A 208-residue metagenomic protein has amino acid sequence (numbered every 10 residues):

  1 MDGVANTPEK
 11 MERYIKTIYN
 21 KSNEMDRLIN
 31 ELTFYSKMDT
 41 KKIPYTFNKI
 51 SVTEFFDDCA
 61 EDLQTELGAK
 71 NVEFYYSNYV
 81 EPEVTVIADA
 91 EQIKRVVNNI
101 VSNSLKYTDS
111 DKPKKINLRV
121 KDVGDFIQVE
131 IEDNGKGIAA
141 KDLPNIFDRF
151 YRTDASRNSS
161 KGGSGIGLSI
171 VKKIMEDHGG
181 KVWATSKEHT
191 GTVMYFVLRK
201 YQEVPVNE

Functional and structural regions predicted by a protein language model:
N20-M25: Short alpha-helical segment of the dimerization/phosphotransfer core of two-component systems
T40-Y45, E83-A88: Conserved micro-motifs of the catalytic ATP-binding
T46-Q64, V120: A conserved beta-strand-to-alpha-helix junction within the catalytic ATP-binding
S104-L105: Short helix-loop "hinge" at the ATP-lid/N-box region of the Bergerat-fold HATPase_c
K115-D125: Short beta-strand/loop element within the Bergerat-fold HATPase_c
I138-F150: Short conserved segment of the HATPase_c
G179-G180: Conserved glycine-rich
